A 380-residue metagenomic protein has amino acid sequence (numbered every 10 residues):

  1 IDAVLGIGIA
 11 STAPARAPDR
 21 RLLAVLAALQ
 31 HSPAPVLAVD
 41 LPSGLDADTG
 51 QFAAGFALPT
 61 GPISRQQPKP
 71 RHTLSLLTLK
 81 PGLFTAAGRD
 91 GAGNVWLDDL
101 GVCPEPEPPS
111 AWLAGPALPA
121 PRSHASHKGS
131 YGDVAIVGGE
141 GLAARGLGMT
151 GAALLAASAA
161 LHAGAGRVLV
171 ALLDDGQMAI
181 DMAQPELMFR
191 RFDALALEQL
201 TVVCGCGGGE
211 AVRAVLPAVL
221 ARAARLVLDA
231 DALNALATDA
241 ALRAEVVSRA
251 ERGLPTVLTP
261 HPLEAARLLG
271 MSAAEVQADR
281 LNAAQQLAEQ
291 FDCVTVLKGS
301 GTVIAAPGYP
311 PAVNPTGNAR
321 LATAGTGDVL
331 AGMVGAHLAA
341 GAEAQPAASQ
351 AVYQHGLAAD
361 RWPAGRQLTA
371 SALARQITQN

Functional and structural regions predicted by a protein language model:
V4-P109: Internal gly/pro-rich beta-alpha loop/helix module that stabilizes soluble enzyme cofactors or their anionic handles
P68-H72, T78-A230, N234-N380: Small-residue (G/A/S/T)-rich helix-start motifs and N-terminal tracts that mark the onset
